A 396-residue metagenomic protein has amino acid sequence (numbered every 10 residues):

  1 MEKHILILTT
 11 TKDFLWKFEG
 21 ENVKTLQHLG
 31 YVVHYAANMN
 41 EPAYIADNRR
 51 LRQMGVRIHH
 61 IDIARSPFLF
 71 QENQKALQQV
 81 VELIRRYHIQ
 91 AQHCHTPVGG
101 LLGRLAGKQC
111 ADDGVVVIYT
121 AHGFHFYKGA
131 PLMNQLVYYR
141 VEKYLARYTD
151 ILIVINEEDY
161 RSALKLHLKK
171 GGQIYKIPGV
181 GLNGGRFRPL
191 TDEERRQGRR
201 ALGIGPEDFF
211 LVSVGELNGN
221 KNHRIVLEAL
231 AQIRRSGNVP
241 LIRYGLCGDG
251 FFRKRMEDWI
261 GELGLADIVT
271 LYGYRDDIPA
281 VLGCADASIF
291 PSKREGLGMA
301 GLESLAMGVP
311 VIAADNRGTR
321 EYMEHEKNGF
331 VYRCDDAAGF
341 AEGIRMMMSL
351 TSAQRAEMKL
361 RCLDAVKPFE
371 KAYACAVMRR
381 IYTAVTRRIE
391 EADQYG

Functional and structural regions predicted by a protein language model:
L6-E72, E158-H167, I174: N-terminal strand-loop element at the rim of the active site of nucleotide-sugar-dependent glycosyltransferases
W16-E21, F209-R234, F251-E257, A338: A conserved mid-protein helix/loop that constitutes part of the nucleotide-sugar donor-binding site
H59, A146-R195: Donor nucleotide-sugar binding/catalytic pocket of nucleotide-sugar-dependent glycosyltransferases
Q197-R200, M346, A353-P368, R380: A short, well-ordered alpha-helix in the C-terminal region of glycosyltransferases
E257-G273: Nucleotide-activated donor-binding/catalytic signature segment of Leloir-type glycosyltransferases, i.e., the conserved
Y274, K293: Aromatic "clamp/platform" in nucleotide-sugar-dependent glycosyltransferases that forms part of the donor/acceptor
P310-A313, M323: Short hydrophobic beta-strand element within catalytic cores of glycosyltransferases and related nucleotide-activated
H325-E326, F330-A337, M346-S352: Conserved acidic donor-binding segment of nucleotide-sugar-dependent glycosyltransferases
